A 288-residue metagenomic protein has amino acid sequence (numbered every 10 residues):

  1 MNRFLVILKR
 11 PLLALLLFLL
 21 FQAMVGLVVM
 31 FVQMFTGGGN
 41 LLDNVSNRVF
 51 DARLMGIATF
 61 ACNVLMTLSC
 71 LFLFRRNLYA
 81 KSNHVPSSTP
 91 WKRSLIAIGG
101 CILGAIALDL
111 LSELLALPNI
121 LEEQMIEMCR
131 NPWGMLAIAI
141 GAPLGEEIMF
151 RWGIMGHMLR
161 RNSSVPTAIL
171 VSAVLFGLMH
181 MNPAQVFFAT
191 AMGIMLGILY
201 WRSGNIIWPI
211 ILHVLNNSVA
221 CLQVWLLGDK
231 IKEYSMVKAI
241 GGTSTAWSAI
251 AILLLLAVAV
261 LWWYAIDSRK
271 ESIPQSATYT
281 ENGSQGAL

Functional and structural regions predicted by a protein language model:
L8-L16, I57, S94-G99, P132-L136 (+3 more regions): Hydrophobic alpha-helical transmembrane segments
L15-F74, A249: Alpha-helical transmembrane segments in multi-pass membrane proteins
F18-G26, N63-F72, I98-L110, W247-S268: Hydrophobic core of alpha-helical transmembrane segments in multi-pass integral membrane proteins
L19, A23, V28, Q185-G242: Functionally important transmembrane alpha-helices
V32-M55, L78-I148, W152-R161, K238 (+1 more regions): Juxtamembrane helix-loop-helix connectors linking adjacent transmembrane helices in multi-pass membrane enzymes
F50, V214-L288: C-terminal membrane module of polytopic membrane proteins
A105, V165-H180, V214: Small-polar-interrupted transmembrane alpha-helices in polytopic inner-membrane proteins
G145-V171, I198-N205: Membrane-interface helix/loop boundary segments of multi-pass membrane proteins
